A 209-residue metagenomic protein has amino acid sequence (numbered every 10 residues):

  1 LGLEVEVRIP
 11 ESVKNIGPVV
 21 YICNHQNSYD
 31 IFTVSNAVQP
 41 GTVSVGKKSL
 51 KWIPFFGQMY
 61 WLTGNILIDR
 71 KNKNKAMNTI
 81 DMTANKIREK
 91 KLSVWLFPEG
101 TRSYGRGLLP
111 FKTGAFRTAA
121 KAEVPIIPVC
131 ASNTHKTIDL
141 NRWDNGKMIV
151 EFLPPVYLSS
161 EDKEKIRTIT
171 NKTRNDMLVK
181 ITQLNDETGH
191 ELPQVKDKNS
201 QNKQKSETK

Functional and structural regions predicted by a protein language model:
L1, N15-K73: Catalytic core of membrane glycerolipid acyltransferases/transacylases, capturing the structured, soluble-facing
L1-E6, K209: N-terminal membrane-anchoring alpha-helices
V7, Y21, S44-V45, V150-F152: Generic preference for hydrophobic
E11-K14, R167-K209: Membrane-interfacial terminal anchoring regions of lipid-handling membrane enzymes
K14-I16, I87-K91: Glycine-rich phosphate-binding loop signature in dinucleotide/nucleotide-binding domains
F55-Q58, E89-W95, T101-T168: A cross-family acyltransferase "interaction/gating" segment
I68, K73-A84: Anionic-ligand binding region
